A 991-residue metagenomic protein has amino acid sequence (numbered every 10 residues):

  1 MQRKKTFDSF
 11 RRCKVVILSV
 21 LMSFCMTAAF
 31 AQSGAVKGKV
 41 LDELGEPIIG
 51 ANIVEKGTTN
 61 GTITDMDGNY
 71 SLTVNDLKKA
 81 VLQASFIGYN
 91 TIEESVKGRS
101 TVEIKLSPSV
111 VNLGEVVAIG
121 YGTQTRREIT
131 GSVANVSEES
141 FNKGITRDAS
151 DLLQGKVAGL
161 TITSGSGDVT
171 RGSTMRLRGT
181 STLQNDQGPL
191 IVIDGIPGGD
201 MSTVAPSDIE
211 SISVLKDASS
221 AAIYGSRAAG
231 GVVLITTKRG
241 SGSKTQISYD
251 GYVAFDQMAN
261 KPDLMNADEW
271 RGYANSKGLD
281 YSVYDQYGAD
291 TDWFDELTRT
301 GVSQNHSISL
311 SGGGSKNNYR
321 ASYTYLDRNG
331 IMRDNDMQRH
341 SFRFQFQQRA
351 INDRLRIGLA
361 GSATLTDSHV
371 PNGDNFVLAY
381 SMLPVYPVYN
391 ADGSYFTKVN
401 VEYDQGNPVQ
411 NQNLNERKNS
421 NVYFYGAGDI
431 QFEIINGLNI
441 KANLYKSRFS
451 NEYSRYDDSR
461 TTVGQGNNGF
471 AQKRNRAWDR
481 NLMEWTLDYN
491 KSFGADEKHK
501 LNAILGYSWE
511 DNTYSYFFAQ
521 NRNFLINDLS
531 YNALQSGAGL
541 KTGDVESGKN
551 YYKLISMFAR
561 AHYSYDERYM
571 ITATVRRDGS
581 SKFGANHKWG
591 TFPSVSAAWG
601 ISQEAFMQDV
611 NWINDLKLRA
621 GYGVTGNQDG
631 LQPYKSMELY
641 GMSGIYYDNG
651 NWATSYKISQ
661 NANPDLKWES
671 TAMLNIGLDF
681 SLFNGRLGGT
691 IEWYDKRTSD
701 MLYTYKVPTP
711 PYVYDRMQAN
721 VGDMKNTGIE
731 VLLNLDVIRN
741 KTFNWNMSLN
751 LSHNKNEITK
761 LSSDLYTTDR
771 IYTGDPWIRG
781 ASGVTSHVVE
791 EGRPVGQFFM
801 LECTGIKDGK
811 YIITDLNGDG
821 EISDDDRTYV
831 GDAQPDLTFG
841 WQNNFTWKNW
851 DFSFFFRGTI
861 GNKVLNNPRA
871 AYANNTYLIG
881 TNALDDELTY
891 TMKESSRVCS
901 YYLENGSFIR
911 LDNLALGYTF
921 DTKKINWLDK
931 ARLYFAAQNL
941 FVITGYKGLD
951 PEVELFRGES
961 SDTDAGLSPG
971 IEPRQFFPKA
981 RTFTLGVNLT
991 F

Functional and structural regions predicted by a protein language model:
Q2-F344, R349-A350, L355-A360, T364 (+8 more regions): Short, small/polar-rich motifs associated with maturation and membrane association, primarily at protein termini
A29, F141, G188, D194 (+10 more regions): Extracellular/periplasmic, surface-exposed regions of secreted and cell-surface proteins
I53, A84, I191, Y389 (+4 more regions): Short aromatic-centered micro-motifs
S150-Q154, Q718-K725, Y766-F798, V830-G840 (+4 more regions): C-terminal extracellular loops and terminal segments of Gram-negative outer membrane beta-barrel proteins
P262-D295, P384-Q412, L529-N550, S643-N661 (+3 more regions): Flexible glycine-rich, low-complexity coil/linker segments exposed to the extracellular/periplasmic environment
G506, R560-H562, N750, Q797-I806 (+5 more regions): Exposed, low-structure sequence patches enriched in small/polar residues
G818-G820, F852-L911, L949: C-terminal beta-barrel architecture of Gram-negative outer-membrane proteins
D832-V864: Glycine-rich, aromatic-lined ligand/substrate-binding cores of catalytic and carbohydrate-binding domains
